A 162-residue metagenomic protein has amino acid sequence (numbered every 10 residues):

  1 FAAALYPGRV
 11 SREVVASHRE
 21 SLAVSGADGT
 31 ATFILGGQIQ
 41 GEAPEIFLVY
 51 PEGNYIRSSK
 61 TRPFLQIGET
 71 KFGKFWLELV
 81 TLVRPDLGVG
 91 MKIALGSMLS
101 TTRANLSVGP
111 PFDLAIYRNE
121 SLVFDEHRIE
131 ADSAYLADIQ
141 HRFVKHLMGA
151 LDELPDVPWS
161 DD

Functional and structural regions predicted by a protein language model:
F1-D162: N-terminal nucleophile
